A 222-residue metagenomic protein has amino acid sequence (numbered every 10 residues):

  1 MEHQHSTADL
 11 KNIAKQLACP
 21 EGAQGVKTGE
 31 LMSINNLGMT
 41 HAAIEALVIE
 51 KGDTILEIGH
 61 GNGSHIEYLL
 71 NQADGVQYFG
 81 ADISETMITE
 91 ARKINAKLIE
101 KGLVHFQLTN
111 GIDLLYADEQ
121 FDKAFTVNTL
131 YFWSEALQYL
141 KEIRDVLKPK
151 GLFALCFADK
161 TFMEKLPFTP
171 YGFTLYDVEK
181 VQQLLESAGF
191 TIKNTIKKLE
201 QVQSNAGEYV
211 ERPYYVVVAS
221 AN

Functional and structural regions predicted by a protein language model:
M1-Q24: N-terminal, positively charged/glycine-rich alpha-helical extensions of SAM-dependent methyltransferases
I34-D53: Conserved alpha-helix/loop element of class I SAM-dependent methyltransferases that forms part of the SAM/SAH-binding
T54-D113: Class I SAM-dependent methyltransferase SAM/SAH-binding core
I112-K123: A short acidic, Gly/Pro-enriched loop at the edge of an enzyme's catalytic core that lines a small-molecule cofactor
K123-A136: A short SAM/SAH-binding and catalytic strip from SAM-dependent methyltransferases
L137-P149: A short glycine-rich, Lys/Arg-flanked "PGG" loop and its adjoining helix->strand segment in the class I
L152-Q182: Conserved class I S-adenosyl-L-methionine
Q201-N222: Core SAM-dependent methyltransferase catalytic element
